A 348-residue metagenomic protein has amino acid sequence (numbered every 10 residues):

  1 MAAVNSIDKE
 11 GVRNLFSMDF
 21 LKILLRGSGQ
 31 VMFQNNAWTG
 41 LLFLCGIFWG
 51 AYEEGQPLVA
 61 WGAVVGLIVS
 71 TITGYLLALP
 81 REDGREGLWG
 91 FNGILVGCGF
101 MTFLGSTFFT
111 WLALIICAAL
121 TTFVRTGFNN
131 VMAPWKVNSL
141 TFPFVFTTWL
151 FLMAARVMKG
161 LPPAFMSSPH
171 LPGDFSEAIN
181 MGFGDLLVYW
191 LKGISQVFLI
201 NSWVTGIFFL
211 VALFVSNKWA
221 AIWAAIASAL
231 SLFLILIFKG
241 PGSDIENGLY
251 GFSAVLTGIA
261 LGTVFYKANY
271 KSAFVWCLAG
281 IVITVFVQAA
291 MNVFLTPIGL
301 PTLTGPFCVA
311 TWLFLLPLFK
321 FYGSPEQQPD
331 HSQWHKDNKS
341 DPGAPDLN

Functional and structural regions predicted by a protein language model:
M1-L79, G193-V197, G206-S216, P301 (+2 more regions): N-terminal signal-anchor module of multipass membrane proteins
L15-I23, Q30-L42, A63-V64, G84-I94 (+6 more regions): Short hydrophobic alpha-helical membrane-embedded segments
G46, G50, L58, G62-G74 (+25 more regions): Alpha-helical transmembrane segments in multi-pass membrane proteins
E53-Q56, L76-L88, S106-W111, G127-V137 (+2 more regions): Membrane-helix interface "capping/anchor" motifs
L77, R81, F128, M132 (+8 more regions): Membrane-interfacial segments
E86-W89, G93-D174, T296: Membrane-interface helix-loop-helix junctions at boundaries between adjacent transmembrane segments
G105-S106, A154-P163, F238-G248, F286-P297: Hydrophobic alpha-helical transmembrane segments in multi-pass integral membrane proteins
T147, L152-A229, F233, I237 (+1 more regions): Generic multipass alpha-helical transmembrane bundles of integral membrane proteins
